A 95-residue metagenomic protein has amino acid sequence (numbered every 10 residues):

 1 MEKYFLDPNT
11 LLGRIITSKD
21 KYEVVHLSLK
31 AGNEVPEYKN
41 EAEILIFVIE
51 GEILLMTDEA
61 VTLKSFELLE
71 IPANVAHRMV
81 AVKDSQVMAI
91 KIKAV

Functional and structural regions predicted by a protein language model:
M1-K21, M56: A short, N-terminal "cap"/entry segment at the start of jelly-roll beta-barrel domains of the cupin/DSBH fold
T10, V24-N40, A73: Conserved short histidine dyad/triad with adjacent acidic residue
Y22, A31, E41, E59 (+2 more regions): A generic "binding-loop/recognition-motif" signal
A42-M56: Glycine- and acidic-residue-biased ligand/ion/polar-headgroup-sensing regions
I49-E50, S65, K83: A cytosolic small-molecule/anion-sensing beta-strand core signal
D58-N74: Short acidic-glycine-tyrosine-enriched beta hairpin
N74-V95: Ligand-binding loop in jelly-roll beta-barrel domains
